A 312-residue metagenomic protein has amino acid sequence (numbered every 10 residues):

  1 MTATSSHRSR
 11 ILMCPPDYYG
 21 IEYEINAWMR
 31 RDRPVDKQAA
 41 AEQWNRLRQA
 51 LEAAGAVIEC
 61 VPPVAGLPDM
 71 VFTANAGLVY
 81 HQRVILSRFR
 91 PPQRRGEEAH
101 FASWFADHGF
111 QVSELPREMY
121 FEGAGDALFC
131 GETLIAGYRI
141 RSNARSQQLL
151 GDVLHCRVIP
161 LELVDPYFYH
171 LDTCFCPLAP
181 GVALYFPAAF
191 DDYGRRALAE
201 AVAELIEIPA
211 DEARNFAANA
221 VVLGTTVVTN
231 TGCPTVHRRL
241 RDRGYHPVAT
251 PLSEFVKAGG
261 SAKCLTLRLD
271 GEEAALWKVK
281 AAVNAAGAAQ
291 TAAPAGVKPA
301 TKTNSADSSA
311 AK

Functional and structural regions predicted by a protein language model:
M1-A288, A311-K312: The feature marks the mature, well-folded catalytic cores of soluble enzymes
T291-A300: N-terminal polybasic/positive-inside topogenic patches
N304-D307: Intrinsic-disorder-associated, low-complexity terminal segments enriched in Asp/Asn/His/Tyr and depleted of Lys/Arg
